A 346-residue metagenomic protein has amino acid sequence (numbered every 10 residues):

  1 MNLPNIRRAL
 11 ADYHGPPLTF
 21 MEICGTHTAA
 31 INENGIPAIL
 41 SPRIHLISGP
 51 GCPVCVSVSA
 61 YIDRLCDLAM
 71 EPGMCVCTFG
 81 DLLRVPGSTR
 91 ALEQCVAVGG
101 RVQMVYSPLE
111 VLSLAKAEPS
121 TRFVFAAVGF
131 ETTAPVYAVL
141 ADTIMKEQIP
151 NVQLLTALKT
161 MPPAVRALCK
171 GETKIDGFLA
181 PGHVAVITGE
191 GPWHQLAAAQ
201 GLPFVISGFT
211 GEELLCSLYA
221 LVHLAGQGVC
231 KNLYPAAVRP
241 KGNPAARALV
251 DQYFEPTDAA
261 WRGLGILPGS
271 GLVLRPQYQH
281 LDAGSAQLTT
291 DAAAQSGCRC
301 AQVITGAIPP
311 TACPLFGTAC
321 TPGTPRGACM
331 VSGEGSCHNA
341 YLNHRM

Functional and structural regions predicted by a protein language model:
M1-S120, A134, I144-E147, L155 (+3 more regions): Metallocofactor- and cofactor-centric catalytic cores in central/energy metabolism, strongly enriched
T19-F20, V152, Q227-P235, W261-R262 (+2 more regions): Flexible, glycine/charged-enriched surface loops at secondary-structure junctions
F20-E22, Q103, V124-A127, Q153-L154 (+2 more regions): Short catalytic-loop micro-motif centered on adjacent basic/acidic residues
C24-H27, F130-T132, L158-P162, G182-V186 (+2 more regions): Glycine-rich beta-alpha junction loops
L46-P53, V105-Y106, V152-K159, V205-E212 (+1 more regions): A generic structural motif
A126, F130-P192: Phosphate/pyrophosphate-binding betaalpha-module
Q153, G171-A237: A conserved active-site cap/scaffold subdomain adjacent to cofactor or substrate pockets
L215-Q302: Internal helical hairpin/lid segments
